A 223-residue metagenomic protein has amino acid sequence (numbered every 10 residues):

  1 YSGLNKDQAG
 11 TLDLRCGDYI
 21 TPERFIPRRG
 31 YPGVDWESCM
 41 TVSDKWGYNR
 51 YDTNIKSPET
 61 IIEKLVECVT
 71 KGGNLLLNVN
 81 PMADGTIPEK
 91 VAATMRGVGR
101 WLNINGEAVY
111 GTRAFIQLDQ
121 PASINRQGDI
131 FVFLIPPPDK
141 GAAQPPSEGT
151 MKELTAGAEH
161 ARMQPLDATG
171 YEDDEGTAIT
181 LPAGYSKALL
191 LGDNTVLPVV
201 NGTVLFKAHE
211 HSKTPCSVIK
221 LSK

Functional and structural regions predicted by a protein language model:
Y1-K223: Mature catalytic domains of secreted/periplasmic carbohydrate-active enzymes
